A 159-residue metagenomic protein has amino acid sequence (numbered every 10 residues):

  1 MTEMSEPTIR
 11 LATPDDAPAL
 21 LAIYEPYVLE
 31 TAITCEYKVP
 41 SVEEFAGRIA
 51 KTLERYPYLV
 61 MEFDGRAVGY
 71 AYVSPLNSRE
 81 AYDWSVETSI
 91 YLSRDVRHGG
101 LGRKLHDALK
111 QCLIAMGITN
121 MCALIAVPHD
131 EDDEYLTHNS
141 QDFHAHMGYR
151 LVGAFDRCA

Functional and structural regions predicted by a protein language model:
T8, E87-Y91, C122-L124: Short aromatic/hydrophobic contact patches that present stacked aromatics for nucleic-acid/ligand binding
T8-L20: A short beta-loop-alpha structural element at the N-terminal edge of CoA-dependent acyl/N-acetyltransferase catalytic
L21-R48: Conserved GNAT-fold acetyl-CoA-binding loop/helix
K38-D95, H106-D107, C112, M116: Acetyl-CoA-dependent GNAT
Y72-P75, L124-A126, D132-D133, Q141 (+1 more regions): Conserved catalytic-core motifs of GNAT/GCN5-like acyltransferases
H98-I114, H138-D142, H146: Conserved acetyl-CoA-binding loop-helix of GNAT-fold acetyltransferases
L113-Y135: Conserved GNAT acetyl-CoA-binding A-motif
